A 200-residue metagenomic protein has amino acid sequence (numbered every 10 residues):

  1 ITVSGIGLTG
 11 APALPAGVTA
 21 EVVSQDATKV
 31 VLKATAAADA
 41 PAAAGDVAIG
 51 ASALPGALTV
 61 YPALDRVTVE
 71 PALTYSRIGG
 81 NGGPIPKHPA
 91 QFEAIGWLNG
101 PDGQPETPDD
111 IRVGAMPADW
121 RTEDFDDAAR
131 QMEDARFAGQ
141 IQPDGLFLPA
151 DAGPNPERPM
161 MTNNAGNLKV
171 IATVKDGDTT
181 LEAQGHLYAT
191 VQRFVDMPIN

Functional and structural regions predicted by a protein language model:
I1-P84, A90-E93, N167-N200: Ser/Thr/Pro-rich low-complexity tracts
A13-T28, R112-A115, R121-P156: Low-complexity "stalk/linker" and mucin-like segments enriched in Ser/Thr/Pro/Ala/Gly
V31-A43, G80-G83, E133, F137-N164: Extracellular/luminal low-complexity segments enriched in Ser/Thr/Pro
P84-Q91, P108-A118, E133-D144, M160-I171: Glycine-rich, flexible loop segments associated with nucleotide phosphate handling
G96-L98, T122-D124, V174: Residue-level signal for short segments within beta-strands and strand-turn junctions of well-structured beta-sheet
D102: Acidic carboxylate motifs that coordinate Ca2+ or other divalent cations, activating on Asp/Glu
